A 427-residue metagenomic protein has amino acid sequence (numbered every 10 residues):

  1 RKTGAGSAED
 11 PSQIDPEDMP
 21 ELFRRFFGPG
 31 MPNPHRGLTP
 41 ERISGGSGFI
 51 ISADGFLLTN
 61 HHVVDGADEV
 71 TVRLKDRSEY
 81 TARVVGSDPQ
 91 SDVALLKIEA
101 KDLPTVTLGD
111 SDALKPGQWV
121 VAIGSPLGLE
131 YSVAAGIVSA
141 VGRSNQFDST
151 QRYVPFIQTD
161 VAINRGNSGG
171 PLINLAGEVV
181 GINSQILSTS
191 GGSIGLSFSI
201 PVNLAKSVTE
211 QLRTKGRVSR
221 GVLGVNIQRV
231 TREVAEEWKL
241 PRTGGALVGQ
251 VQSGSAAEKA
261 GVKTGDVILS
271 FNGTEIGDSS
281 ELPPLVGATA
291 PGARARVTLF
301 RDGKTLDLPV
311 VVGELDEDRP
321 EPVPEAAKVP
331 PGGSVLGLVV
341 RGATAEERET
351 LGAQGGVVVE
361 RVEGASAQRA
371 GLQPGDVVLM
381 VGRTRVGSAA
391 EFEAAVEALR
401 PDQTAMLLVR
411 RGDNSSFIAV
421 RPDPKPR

Functional and structural regions predicted by a protein language model:
R1-R296, F300-D307, V311-L336, R341-E346 (+7 more regions): Serine-dependent protease modules
G265, P374-D376, G382: Structured functional modules or segments
G375, F417-A419: Gram-negative outer-membrane assembly/targeting C-terminal domains
A389: Short, well-ordered surface patches within globular domains
L407-R410: Short, exposed beta-strand-loop hairpins at the edges of beta-sheets in extracellular/periplasmic proteins
